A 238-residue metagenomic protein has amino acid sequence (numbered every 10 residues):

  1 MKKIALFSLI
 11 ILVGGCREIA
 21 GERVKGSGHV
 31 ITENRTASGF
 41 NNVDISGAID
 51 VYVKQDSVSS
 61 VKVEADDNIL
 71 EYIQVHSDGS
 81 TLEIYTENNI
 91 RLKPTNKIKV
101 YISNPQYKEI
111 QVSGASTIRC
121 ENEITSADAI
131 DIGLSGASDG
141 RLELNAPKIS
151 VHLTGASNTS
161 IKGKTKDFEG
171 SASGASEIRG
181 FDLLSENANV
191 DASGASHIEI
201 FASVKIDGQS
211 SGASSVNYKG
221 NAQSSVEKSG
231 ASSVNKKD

Functional and structural regions predicted by a protein language model:
K2-L9: Sec-dependent signal peptide hydrophobic core
I4, C16-L70, E87-S103, R119-C120 (+1 more regions): Short acidic/polar N-terminal linker immediately downstream of export determinants
E33-N34, F40-V53, V100-I102, Q106-D238: Extended, compositionally simple hydrophobic/Ser/Thr-rich segments that build repetitive fibrous architectures
I73-V75: Solvent-exposed adhesion/ligand-recognition segments of exported proteins
D78-G79: Short acidic-glycine loop/turn motifs at beta-strand connectors
Y85-N88, F201: Generic short beta-strand segments
